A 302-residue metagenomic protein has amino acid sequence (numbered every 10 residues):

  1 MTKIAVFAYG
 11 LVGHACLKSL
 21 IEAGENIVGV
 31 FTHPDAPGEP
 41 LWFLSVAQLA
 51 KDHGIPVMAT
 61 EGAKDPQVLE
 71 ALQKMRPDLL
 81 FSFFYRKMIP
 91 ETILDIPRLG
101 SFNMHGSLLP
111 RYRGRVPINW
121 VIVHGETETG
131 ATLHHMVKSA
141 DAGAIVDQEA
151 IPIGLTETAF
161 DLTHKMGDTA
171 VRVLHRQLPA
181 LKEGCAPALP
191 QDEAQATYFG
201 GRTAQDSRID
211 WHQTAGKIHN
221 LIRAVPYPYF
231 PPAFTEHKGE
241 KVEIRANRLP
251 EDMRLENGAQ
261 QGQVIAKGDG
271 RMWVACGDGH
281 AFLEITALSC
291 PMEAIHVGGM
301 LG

Functional and structural regions predicted by a protein language model:
M1, V30-L79: N-terminal glycine-/serine-/threonine-rich beta1-alpha1-beta2 phosphate-ribose binding loop of Rossmann-like
M1-L41: N-terminal Rossmann-like dinucleotide-binding module
K3, A23, L79-Y198: Donor/substrate-binding cores of folate-linked one-carbon enzymes
A8, V30, A50, L80 (+5 more regions): A residue-level signal for conserved active-site and pocket-lining positions in enzyme catalytic cores
H14, F43, D65-L69, K87 (+1 more regions): Structural motif corresponding to alpha-helix initiation and N-cap regions
F31, H212-G302: An anion-binding loop in the catalytic cleft
G200-Q213: Acyl-group handling in specialized metabolite and lipid biosynthesis
